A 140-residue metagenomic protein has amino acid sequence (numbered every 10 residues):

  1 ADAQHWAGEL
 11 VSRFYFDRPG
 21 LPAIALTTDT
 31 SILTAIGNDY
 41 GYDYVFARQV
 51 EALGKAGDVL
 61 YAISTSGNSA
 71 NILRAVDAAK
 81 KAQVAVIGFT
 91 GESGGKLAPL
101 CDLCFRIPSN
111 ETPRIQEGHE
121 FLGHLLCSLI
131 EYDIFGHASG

Functional and structural regions predicted by a protein language model:
A1-S139: Glycine-rich phosphate-binding loops that contact phosphosugars or nucleotide phosphates
